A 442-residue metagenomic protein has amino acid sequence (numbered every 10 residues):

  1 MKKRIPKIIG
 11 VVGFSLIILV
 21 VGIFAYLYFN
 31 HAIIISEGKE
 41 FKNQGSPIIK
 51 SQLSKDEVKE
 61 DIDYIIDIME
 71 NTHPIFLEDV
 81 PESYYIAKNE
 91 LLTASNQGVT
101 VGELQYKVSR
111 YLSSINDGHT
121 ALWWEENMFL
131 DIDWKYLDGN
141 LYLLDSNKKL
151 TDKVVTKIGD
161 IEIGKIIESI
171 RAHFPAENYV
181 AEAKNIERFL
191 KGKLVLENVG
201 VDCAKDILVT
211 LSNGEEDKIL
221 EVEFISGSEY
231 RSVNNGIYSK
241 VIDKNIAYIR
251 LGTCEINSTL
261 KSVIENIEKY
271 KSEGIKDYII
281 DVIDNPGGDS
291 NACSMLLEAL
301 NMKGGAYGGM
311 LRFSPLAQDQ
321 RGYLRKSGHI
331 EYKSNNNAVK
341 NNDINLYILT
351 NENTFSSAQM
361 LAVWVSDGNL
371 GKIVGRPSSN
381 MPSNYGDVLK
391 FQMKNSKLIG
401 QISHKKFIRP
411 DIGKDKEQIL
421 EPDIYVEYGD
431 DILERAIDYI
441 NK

Functional and structural regions predicted by a protein language model:
K2-Y278, D284-P286, M302, A306 (+3 more regions): Flexible, low-complexity junctional segments that flank or bridge functional domains
N30-G45, I49-D63, I237-K442: C-terminal "post-core" interaction segments
